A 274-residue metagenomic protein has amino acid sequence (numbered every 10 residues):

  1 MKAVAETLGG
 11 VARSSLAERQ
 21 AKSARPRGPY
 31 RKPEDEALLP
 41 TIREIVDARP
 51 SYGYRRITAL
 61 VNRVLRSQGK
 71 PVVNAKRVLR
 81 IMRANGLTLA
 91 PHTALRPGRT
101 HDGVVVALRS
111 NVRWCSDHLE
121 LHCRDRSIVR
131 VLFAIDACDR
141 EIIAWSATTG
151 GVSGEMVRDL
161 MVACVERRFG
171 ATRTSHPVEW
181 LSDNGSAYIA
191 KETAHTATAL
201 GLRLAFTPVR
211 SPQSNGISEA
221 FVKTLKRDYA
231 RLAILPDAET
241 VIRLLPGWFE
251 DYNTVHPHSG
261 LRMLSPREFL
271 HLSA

Functional and structural regions predicted by a protein language model:
M1-A274: Charged DNA-binding/catalytic regions of mobile-element recombinases
